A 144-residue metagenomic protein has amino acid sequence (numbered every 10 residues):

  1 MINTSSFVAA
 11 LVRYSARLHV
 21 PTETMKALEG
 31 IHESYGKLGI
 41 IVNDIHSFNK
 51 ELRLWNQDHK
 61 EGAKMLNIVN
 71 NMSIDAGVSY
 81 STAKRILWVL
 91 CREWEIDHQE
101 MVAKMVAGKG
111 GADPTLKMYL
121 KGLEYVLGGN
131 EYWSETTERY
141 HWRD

Functional and structural regions predicted by a protein language model:
M1-D144: Alpha-helical, largely C-terminal catalytic domains that coordinate divalent metal ions via clustered Asp/Glu/His
